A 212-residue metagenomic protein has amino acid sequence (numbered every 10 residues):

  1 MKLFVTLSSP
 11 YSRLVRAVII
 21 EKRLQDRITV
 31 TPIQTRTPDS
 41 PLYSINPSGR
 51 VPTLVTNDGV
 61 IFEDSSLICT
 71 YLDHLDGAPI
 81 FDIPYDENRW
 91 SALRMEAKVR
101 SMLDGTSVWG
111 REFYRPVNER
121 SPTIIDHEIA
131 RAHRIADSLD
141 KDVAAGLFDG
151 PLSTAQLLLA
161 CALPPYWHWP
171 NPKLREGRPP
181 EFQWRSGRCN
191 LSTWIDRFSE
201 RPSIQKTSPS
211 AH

Functional and structural regions predicted by a protein language model:
M1-P122: GST-like domain detector, emphasizing the conserved glutathione-binding G-site in the N-terminal thioredoxin-like
S9, S153, R197: Residue-level signal for threonine
C69, D73, L93-E96, A136 (+2 more regions): Non-transmembrane alpha-helical segments in soluble domains of secreted/periplasmic/extracellular proteins
D76, V143-G146, P202: A general structural signal marking secondary-structure boundaries and capping sites
P79-P84, P151, Q205-S210: Short, hydrophobic secondary-structure boundary micro-motifs
V99-T193: GST-like fold's C-terminal all-alpha helical module
Q183-H212: Long hydrophobic alpha-helical segments typical of transmembrane helices together with their membrane-interfacial
